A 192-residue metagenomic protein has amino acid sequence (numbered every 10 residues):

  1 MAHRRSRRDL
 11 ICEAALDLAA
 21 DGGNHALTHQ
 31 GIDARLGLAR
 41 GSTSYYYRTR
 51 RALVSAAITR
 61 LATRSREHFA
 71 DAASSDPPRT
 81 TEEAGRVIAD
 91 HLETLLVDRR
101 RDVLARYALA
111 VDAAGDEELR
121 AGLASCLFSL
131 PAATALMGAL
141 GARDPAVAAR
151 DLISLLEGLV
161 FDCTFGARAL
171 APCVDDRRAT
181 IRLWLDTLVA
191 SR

Functional and structural regions predicted by a protein language model:
M1-S6, R192: N-terminal intrinsically disordered/low-complexity leader segments
R7, I11-A14, A148: N-terminal positioning helix adjacent to the helix-turn-helix/winged-helix DNA-binding module
L10, D17-A56: Helix-turn-helix
T59-S65: Short, basic, alpha-helical segments at the C-terminal edge of helix-turn-helix-like DNA-binding modules
E67-V103, A149-L152: Hydrophobic alpha-helical connector segments
H91-L92, R106-A110, L152, L156-L159: Short alpha-helical scaffolding segments that buttress acidic/His motifs in well-ordered protein cores
V97-R120, L127: Amphipathic alpha-helical segments used for helix-helix packing
L119-L127, M137-R192: Hydrophobic/aromatic-rich alpha-helical bundle segments in the mid-to-C-terminal region
